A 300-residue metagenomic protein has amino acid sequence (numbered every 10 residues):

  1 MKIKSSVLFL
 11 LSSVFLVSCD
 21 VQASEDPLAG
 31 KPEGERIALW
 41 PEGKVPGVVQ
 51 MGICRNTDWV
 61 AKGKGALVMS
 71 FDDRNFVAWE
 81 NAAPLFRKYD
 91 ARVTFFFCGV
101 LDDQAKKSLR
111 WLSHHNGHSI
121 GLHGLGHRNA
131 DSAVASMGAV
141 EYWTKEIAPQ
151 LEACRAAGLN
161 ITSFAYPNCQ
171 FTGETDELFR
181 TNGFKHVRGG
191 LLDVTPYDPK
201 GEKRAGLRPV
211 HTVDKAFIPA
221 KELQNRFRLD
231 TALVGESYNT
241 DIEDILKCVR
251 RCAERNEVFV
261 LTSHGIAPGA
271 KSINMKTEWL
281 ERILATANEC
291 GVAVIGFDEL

Functional and structural regions predicted by a protein language model:
M1-L8: Bacterial N-terminal signal peptides that target proteins for export
L8-V17: Bacterial N-terminal signal peptides
D20-V21: Bacterial signal peptide processing site
A29-A38, G65-L67, R87-H211, E222-R228 (+1 more regions): Metal-dependent polysaccharide deacetylase catalytic core of the NodB/CE4 family, i.e., the active-site-bearing domain
G34-A61, D102-Q104, R155, H186-L191 (+1 more regions): C-terminal domain-boundary segment and adjacent tail
A66, V77, N81, K107 (+5 more regions): Extracytoplasmic/secreted proteins, especially bacterial periplasmic and envelope-associated proteins
G235-R250: A Trp-anchored, charged/polar loop motif used as the substrate-binding/catalytic surface of acyl/ester-handling
